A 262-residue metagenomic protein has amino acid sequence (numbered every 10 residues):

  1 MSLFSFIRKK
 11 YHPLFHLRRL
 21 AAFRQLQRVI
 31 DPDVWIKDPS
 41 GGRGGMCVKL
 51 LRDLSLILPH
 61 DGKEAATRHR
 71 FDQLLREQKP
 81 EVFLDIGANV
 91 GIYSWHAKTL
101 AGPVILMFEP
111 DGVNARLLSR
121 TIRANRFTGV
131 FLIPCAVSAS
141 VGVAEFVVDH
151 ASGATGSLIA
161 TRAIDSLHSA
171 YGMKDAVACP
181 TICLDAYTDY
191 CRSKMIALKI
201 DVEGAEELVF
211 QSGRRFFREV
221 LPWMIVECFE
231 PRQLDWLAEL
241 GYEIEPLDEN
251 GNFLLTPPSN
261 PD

Functional and structural regions predicted by a protein language model:
M1-G112, R116-T121, N125-G129, S169-M173 (+4 more regions): S-adenosyl-L-methionine
P59-L84, F131, V143-E145, T161-E219 (+1 more regions): Short internal loop-to-helix segment that lines adenine-nucleotide cofactor pockets
I92-W95, R116, G142, E207-Q211: Short N-terminal helix/helix-N-cap motif within the alpha/beta-hydrolase-1
A101, V220, L240-G241: Short, structured coil segments at secondary-structure junctions
A115, S119, R123-A151, T155: Core alpha/beta nucleotide-donor-binding catalytic domains of modification enzymes
I133-C135, Y242-G251: Conserved S-adenosyl-L-methionine
L221-C228: Conserved beta-strand signature within the Rossmann-like core of class I S-adenosyl-L-methionine
